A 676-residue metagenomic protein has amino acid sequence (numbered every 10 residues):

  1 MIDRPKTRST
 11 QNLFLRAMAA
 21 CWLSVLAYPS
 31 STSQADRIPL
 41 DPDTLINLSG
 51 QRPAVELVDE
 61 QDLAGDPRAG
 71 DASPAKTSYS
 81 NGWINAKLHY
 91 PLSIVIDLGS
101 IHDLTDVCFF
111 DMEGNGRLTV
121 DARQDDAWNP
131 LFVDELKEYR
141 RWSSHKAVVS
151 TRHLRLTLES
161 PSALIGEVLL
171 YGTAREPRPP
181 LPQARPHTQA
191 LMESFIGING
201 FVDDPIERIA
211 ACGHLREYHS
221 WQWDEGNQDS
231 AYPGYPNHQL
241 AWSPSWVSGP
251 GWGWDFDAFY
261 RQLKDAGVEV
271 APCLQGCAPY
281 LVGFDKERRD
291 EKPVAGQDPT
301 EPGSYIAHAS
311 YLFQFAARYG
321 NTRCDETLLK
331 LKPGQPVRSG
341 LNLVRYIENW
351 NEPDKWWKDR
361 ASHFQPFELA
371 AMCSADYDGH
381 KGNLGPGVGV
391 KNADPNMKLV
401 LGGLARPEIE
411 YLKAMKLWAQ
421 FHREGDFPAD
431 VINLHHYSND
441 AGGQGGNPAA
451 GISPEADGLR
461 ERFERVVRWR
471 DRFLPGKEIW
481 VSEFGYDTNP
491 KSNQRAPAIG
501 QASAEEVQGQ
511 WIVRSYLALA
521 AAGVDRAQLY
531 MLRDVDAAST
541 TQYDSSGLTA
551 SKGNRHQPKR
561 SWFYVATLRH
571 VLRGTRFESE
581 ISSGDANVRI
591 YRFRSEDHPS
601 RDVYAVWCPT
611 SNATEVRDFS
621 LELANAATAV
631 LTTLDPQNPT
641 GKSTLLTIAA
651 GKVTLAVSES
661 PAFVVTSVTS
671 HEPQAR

Functional and structural regions predicted by a protein language model:
D36-L104, F110-G114, D134, T173-P179: Disordered, acidic Ser/Thr/Pro-rich linker "stalks" and the adjacent N-terminal cap of the next globular domain
L88-L92, M112-T173: Trp- and acidic/polar-enriched beta-sheet ligand-binding modules for extracellular glycan and matrix recognition
E176-W221: Boundary/entry segment of secreted carbohydrate-active catalytic domains
A210-A429, N433-N447: Substrate-binding cleft and catalytic face of glycoside hydrolase catalytic domains, especially the flexible beta-alpha
D426, L434-R495, A521, D525 (+1 more regions): Glycoside hydrolase catalytic-domain groove-lining segments
Y486-A566, E580-A586: Aromatic/acidic polysaccharide-binding cleft in carbohydrate-active enzymes
S583-A627: Carbohydrate-binding surface patches
L645-R676: C-terminal beta-strand-rich structural cap/linker in extracellular carbohydrate-active enzymes
